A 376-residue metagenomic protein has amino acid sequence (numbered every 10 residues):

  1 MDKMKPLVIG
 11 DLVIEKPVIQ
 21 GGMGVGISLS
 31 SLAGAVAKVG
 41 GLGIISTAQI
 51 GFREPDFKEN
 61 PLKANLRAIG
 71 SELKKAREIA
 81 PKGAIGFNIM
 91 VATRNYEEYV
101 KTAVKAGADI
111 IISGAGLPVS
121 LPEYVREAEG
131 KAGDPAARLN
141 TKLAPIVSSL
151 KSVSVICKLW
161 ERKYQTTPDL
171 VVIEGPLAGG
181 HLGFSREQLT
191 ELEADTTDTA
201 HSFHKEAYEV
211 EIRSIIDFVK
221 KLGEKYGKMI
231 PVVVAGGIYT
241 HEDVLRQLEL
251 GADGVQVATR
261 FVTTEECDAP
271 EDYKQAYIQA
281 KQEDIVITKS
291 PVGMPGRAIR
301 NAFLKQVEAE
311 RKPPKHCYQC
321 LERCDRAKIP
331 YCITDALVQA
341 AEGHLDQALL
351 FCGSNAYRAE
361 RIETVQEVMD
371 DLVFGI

Functional and structural regions predicted by a protein language model:
M1-L222: Active-site entrance/lid segments in N-terminal catalytic domains of soluble metabolic enzymes
I19, A178-V233, Y239-I376: Conserved active-site-proximal phosphate/metal-binding subdomains
I27, I238-Y239: Residue-level detector of alpha-helix initiation sites
